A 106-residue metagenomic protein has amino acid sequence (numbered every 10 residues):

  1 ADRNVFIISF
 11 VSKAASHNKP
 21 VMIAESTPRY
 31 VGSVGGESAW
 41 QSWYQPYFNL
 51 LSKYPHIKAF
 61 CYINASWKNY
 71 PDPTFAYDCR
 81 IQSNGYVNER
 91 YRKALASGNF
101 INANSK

Functional and structural regions predicted by a protein language model:
A1, V11-E25: Alpha-helical membrane segments in multi-pass integral membrane proteins
D2-K13, S42-L50: Alpha-helical scaffolding within the catalytic cores of extracellular/periplasmic polymer-degrading hydrolases
K19-K106: Substrate-binding cleft of secreted/luminal carbohydrate-active enzymes
